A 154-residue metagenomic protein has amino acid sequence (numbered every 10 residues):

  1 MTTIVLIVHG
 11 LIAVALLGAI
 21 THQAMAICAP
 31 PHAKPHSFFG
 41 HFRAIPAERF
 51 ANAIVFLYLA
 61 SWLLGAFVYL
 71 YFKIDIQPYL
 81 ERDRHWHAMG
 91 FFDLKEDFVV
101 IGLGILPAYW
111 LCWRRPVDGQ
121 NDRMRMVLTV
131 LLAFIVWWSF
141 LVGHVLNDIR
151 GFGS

Functional and structural regions predicted by a protein language model:
M1-S154: Polytopic transmembrane helical bundles with strong interfacial aromatic enrichment
